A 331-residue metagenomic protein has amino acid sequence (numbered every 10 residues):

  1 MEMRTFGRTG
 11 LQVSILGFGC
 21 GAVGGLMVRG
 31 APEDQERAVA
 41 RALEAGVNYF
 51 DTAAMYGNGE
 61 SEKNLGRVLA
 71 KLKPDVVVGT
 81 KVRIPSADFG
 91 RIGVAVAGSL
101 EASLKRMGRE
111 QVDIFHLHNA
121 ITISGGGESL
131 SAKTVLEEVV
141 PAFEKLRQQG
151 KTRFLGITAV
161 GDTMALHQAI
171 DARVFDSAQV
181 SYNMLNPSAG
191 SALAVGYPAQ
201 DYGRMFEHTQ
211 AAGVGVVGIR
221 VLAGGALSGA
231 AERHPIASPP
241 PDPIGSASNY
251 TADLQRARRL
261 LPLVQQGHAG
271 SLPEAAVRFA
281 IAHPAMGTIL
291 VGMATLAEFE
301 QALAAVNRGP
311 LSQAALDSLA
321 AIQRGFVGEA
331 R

Functional and structural regions predicted by a protein language model:
M1-V77, A97: N-terminal binding-site loop/beta-alpha segment at the start of enzyme catalytic domains that lines or forms
F6, F18, F50, L65 (+8 more regions): Conserved, mostly hydrophobic/aromatic
R8-G10, G66-V77, L104-R109, A169-R173 (+1 more regions): Acidic (Asp/Glu)-rich catalytic clusters
L26-G30, A53-E62, P85-V94, T122-S124 (+3 more regions): Acidic-and-aromatic substrate-binding clefts and catalytic sites of carbohydrate-active enzymes
R29-A42, R91-R106, G161-A169, A276: Short, acidic/polar
E62-T80, L136-Q149: Alpha-helix-loop-beta-strand connector modules within alpha/beta enzyme cores
L104-S129: Active-site groove signature of glycoside hydrolases
A120-A330: Beta/alpha (TIM)-barrel catalytic core signal, keyed to glycine-rich beta->alpha loops juxtaposed to Asp/Glu that bind
